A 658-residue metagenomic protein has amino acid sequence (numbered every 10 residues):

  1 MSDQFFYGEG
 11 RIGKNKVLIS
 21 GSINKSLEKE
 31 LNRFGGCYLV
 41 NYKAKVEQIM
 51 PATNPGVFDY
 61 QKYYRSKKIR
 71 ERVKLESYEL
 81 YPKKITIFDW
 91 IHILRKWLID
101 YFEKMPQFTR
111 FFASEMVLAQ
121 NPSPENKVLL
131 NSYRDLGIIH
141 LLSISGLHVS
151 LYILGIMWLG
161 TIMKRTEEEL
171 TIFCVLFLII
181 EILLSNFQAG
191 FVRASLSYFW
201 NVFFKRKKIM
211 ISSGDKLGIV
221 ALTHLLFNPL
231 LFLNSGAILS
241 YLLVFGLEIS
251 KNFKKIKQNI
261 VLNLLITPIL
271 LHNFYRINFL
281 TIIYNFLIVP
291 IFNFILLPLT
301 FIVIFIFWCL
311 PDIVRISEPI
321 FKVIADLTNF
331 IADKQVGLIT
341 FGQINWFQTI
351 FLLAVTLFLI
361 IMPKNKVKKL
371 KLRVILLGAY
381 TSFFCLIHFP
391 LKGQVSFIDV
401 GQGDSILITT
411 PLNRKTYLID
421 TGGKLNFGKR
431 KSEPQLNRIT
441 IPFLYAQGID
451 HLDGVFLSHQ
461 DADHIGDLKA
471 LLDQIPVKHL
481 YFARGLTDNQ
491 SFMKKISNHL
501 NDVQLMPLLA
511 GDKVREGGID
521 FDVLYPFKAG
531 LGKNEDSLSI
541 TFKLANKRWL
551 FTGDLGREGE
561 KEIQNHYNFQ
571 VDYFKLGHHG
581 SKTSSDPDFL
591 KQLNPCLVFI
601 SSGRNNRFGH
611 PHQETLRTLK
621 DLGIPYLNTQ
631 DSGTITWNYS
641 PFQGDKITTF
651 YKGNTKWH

Functional and structural regions predicted by a protein language model:
M1-H140, R438-Q447, H451, G485-D488 (+3 more regions): Membrane-interface helix/helix-cap signal primarily in integral membrane proteins
K68-S195, V202-F203, G454, R548-G553 (+3 more regions): Aromatic-rich juxtamembrane segments at the membrane interface
L129-Y284, W346-P390, R484, P587 (+1 more regions): Hydrophobic alpha-helical transmembrane segments in multi-pass membrane proteins
G137-K164, D450-I475, G577-P587: Di-metal (Zn2+ and/or Mg2+/Mn2+) metal-binding site signature of metallo-dependent hydrolases with the MBL/beta-CASP
P229-F232, A332, I339, Q343 (+3 more regions): Core dinuclear metal-dependent hydrolase active-site scaffold
I249-F397, T409, L597, T618 (+3 more regions): Transmembrane helix-bundle segments that form internal channels/tunnels in multi-pass membrane proteins, characterized
S458, A462, G466-A470, Y525-P611: Active-site-proximal loop/helix segments of hydrolase catalytic cores
A462-N498: Active-site HxH/HxHxD metal-binding segment of metal-dependent hydrolases
